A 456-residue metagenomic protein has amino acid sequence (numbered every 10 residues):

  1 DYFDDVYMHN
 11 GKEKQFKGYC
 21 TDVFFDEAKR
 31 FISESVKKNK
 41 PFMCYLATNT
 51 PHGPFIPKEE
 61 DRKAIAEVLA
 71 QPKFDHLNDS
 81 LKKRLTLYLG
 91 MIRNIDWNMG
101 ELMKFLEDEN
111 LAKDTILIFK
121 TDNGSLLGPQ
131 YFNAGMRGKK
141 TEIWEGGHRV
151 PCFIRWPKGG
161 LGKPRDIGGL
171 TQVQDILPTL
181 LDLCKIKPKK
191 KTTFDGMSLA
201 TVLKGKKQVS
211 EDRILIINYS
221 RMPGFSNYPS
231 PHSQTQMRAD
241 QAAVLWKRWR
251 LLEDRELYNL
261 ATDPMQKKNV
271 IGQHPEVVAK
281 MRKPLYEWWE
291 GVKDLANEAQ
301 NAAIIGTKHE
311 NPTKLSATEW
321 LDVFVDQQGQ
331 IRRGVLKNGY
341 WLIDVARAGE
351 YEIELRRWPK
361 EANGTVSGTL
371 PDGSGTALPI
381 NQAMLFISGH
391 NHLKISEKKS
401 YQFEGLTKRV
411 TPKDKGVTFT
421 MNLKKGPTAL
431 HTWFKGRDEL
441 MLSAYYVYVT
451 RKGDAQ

Functional and structural regions predicted by a protein language model:
D1-F42, A47-P57, F74-L89, N227-S233 (+1 more regions): Formylglycine-dependent
D1-N10, K40, L46-K73, Y131-V150 (+5 more regions): Core domains of carbohydrate- and sulfate-ester-processing enzymes
M8-E13, S80-L85, F119, N133-R137 (+3 more regions): Flexible glycine/proline-enriched surface loops and loop-helix/loop-strand junctions
T21-V68, M103, E107-I116, F132 (+3 more regions): Active-site regions of oxyanion-processing enzymes, predominantly non-cytosolic
D22-D26, T86, R93-G100, G147 (+6 more regions): A structural signal for well-ordered alpha-helical segments within the folded catalytic domains of diverse enzymes
A28, F42-A47, I92-I95, M99-L102 (+6 more regions): Beta-strand elements within well-structured catalytic alpha/beta cores of enzymes that handle phosphate/sulfate esters
S125-E145, G160-R165, G169, Q174-L177 (+4 more regions): C-terminal cap/loop subdomain of S1 sulfatases and analogous C-terminal strand-loop tails that border
I176, V270-Q456: Long, internal low-complexity/basic segments
